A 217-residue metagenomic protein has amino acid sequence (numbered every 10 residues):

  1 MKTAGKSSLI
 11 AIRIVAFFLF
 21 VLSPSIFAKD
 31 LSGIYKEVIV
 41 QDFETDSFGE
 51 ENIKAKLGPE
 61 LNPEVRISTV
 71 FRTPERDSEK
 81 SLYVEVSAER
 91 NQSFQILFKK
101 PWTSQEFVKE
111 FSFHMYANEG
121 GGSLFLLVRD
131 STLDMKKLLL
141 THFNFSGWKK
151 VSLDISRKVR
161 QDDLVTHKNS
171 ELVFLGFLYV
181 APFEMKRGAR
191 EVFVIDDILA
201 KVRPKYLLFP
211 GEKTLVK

Functional and structural regions predicted by a protein language model:
M1-I10: N-terminal secretory signal peptides that target proteins for export/translocation
I10-I12, V108: Proline-rich low-complexity regions
F17-F20: Hydrophobic alpha-helical segments of integral membrane proteins
A28-K217: Beta-rich carbohydrate-recognition modules and glycan-binding surfaces
